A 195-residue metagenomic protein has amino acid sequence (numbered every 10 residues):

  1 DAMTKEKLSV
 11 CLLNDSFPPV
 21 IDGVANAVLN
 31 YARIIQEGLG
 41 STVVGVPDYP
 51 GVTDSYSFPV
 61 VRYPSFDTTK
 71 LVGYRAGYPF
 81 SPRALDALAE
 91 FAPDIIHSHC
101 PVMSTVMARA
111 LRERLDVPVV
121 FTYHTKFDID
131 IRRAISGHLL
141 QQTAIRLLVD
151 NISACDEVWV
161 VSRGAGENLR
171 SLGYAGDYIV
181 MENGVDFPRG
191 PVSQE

Functional and structural regions predicted by a protein language model:
D1-R62: N-terminal subdomain of nucleotide-sugar transferases
V10, I95, R112-D130, W159: Active-site proximal beta-strand in glycosyltransferases
D48, G164, G184: Carbohydrate-associated surface elements
T69-S98, M103-A110, R114, Q142 (+1 more regions): An amphipathic, basic-hydrophobic alpha-helix
C100, T125, S162-R163: Helix N-cap/beta->alpha junction signal
P118-V120, D128-D150, F187, V192: Nucleotide-sugar donor phosphate/pyrophosphate-binding loop at the beta->alpha transition of glycosyltransferases
S153-S162, I179: A short beta-strand/loop micro-motif in the catalytic core of glycosyltransferases that engages the nucleotide-sugar
